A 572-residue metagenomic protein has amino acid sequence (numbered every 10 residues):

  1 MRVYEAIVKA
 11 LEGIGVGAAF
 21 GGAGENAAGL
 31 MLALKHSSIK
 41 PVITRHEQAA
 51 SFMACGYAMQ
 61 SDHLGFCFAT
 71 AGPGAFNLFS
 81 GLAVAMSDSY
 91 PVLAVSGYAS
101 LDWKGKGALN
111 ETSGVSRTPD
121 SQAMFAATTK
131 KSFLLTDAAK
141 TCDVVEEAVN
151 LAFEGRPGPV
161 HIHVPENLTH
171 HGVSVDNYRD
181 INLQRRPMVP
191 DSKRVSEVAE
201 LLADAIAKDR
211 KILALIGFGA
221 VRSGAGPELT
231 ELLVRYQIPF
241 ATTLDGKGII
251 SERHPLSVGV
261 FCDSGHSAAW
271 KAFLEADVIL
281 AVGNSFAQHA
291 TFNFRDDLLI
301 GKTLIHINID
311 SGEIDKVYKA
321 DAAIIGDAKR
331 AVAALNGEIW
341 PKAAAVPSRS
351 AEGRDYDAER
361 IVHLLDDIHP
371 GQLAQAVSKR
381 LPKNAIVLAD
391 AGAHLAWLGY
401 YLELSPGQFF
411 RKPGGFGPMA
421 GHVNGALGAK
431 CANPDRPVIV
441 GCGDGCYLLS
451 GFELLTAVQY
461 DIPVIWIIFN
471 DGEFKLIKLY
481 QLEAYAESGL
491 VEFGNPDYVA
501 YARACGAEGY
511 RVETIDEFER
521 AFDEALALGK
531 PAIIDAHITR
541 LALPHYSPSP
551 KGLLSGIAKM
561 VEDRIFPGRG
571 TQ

Functional and structural regions predicted by a protein language model:
M1-W340, A376, R380-K383, P463-W466 (+3 more regions): N-terminal alpha/beta PP-like core and its mobile active-site loop of ThDP/TPP-dependent enzymes
V3, T136-A139, E200, G301-L395 (+3 more regions): Phosphate/pyrophosphate-binding active-site segments
Y4-I7, E12-G15, G22-E25, G29-K35 (+2 more regions): Active-site diphosphate/adenylate-binding microenvironment
G22-G24, V42-F52, C67-G74, T136-D137 (+6 more regions): Active-site nucleophile and cofactor-binding loops and adjacent substrate-binding regions of central metabolic enzymes
E47, N167, N308, D390 (+3 more regions): Acidic active-site catalytic centers that drive phospho-/nucleotidyl reactions and related ester hydrolyses
V95, W103-S116, I314-V317, A323-I325 (+2 more regions): Thiamine diphosphate
G217-G219, D245, S285, G392 (+3 more regions): Histidine- and/or cysteine-centered catalytic micro-motif in compact active-site loops
L233, F273, P370, S450 (+1 more regions): Active-site-proximal structural scaffolding
